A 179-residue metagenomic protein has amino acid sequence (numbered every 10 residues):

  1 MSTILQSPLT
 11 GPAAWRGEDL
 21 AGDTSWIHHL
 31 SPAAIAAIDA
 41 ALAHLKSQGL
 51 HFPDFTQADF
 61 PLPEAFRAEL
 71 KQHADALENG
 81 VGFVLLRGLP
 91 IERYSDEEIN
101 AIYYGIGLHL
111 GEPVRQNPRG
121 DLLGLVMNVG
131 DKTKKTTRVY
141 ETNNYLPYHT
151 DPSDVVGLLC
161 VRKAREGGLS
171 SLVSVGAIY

Functional and structural regions predicted by a protein language model:
S2-Y179: Non-heme Fe(II) oxygenase catalytic core, chiefly the N-lobe of the double-stranded beta-helix
